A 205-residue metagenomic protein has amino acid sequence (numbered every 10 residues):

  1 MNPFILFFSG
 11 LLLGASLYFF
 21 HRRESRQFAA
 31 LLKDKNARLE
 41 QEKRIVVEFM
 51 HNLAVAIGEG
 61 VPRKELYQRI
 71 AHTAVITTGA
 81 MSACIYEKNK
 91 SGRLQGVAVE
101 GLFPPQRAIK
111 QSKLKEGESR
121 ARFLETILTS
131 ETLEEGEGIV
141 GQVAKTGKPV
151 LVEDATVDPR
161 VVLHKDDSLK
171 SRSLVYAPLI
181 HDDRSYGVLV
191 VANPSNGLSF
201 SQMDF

Functional and structural regions predicted by a protein language model:
L6-E59, K64: Signal-transmission linkers at sensory-effector interfaces
F49-I57, P62-M81, I85-Y86, I139: Amphipathic alpha-helical coiled-coil segments that mediate homodimerization and allosteric signal transmission
C84-E131, V157: GAF sensory/regulatory domain recognition with acknowledged cross-activation on helical regulatory dimers
Q95, T126, G136-G141, K145-S173: Signal-transducing coupling segments at domain and membrane junctions
V162, Y186, A192-F205: Regulatory loop-to-helix N-cap segments in sensory/regulatory domains that couple ligand/signal detection
R172-I180: A short, aliphatic-rich beta-strand micro-motif
